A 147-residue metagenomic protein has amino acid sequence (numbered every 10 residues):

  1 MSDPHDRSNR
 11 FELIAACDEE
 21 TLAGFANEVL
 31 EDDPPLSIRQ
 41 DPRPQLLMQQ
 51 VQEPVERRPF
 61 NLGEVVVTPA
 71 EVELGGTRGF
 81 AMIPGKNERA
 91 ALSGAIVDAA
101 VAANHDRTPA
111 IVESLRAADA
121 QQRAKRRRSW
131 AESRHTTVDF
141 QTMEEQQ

Functional and structural regions predicted by a protein language model:
M1-D33: Charge-rich, low-complexity N-terminal segments
M1-S8, V72-M82, W130-T136: Solvent-exposed, charged interface segments at domain starts and junctions
D3, D32-P34, A102-Q147: Cysteine/selenocysteine-centered motifs that mediate thiol-based redox chemistry or coordinate metal-sulfur cofactors
E12, L62, T77-R78, K86-R89 (+1 more regions): Non-catalytic, beta-rich accessory domains that mediate macromolecular interactions or localization
L13, S37, Q45-L47, P59-V66 (+6 more regions): Residue-level preference for alpha-helix termini and adjacent loops
E28-L74, F80-A81: Structured beta-strand/loop patches that form or line metal/cofactor-binding pockets in enzymes
R39-D41, Q49-V51, G63-A70, K86 (+4 more regions): Surface-exposed loop/turn and secondary-structure junction residues enriched for glycine/proline
G75-R116: A hydrophobic, small-residue-rich beta->alpha segment in the mid-to-C-terminal subdomain of diverse proteins
